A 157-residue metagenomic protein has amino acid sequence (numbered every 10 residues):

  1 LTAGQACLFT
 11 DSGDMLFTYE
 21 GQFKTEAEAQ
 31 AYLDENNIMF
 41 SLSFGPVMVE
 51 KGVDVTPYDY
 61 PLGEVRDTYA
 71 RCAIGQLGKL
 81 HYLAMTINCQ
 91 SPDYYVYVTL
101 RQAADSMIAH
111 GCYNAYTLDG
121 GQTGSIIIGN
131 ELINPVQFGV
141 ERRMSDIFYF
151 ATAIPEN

Functional and structural regions predicted by a protein language model:
L1-N157: Gly/Ser/Thr/Pro-rich low-complexity, intrinsically disordered segments
